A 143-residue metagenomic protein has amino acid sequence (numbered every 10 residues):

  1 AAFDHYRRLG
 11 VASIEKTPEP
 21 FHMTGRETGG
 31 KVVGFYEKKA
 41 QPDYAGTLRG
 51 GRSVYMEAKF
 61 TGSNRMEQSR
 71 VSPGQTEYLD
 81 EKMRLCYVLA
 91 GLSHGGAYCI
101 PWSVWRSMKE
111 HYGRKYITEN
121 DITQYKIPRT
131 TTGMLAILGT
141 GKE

Functional and structural regions predicted by a protein language model:
A1-Y36: Acidic-basic catalytic patches of nuclease active cores, encompassing PD-(D/E)XK and other metal-cofactor nuclease
F3-D4, T76-D80: Short amphipathic alpha-helical segments and helix-helix/interface helices
A40: Beta-rich catalytic cores
Y44-G46, G50-S63: Conserved catalytic cores of phosphodiester-cleaving nucleases, focusing on short active-site segments
T61-Y78: Mg2+/Mn2+-dependent nuclease catalytic core
D80-S107: Nucleic-acid nuclease catalytic cores
S103-I122: Short, electropositive alpha-helical surface patch
N120-E143: Charged phosphate-binding loop/patch that engages nucleotide di/tri-phosphates or the phosphate backbone of nucleic
